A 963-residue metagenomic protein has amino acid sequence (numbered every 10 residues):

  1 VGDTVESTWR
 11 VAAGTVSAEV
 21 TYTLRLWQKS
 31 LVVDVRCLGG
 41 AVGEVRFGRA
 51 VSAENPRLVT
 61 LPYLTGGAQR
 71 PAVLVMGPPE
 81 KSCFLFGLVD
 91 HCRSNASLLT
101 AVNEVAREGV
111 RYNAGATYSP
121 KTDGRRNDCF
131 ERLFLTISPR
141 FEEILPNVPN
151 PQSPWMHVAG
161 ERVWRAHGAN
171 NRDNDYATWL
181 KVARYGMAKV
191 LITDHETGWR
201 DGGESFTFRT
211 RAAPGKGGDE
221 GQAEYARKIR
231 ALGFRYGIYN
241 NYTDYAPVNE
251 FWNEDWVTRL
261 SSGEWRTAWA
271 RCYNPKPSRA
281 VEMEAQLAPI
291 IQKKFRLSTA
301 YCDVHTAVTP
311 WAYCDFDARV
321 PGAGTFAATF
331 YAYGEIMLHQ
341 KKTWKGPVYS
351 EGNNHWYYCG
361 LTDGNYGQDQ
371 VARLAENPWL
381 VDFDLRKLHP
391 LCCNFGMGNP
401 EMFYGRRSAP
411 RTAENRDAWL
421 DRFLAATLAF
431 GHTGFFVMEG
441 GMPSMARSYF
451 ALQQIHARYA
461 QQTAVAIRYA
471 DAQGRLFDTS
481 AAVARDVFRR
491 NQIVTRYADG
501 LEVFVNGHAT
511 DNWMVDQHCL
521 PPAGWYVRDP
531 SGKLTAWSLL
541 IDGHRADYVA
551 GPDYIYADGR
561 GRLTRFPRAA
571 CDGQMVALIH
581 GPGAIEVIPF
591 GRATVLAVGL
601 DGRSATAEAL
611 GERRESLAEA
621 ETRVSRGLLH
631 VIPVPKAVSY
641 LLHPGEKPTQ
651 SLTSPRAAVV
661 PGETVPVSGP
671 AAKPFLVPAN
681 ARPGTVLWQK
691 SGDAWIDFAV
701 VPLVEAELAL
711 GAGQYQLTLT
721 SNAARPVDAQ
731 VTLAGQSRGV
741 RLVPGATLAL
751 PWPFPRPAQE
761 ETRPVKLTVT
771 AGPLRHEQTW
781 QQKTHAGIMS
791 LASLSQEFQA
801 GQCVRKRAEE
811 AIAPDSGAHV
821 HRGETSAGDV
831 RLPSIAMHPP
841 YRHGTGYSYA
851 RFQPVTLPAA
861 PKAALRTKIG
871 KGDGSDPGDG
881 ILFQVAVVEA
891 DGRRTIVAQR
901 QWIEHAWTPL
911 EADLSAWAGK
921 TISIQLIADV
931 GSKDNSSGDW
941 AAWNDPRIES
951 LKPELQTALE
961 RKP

Functional and structural regions predicted by a protein language model:
V1-G202, T210-K216, K228, L232-R235 (+6 more regions): Carbohydrate-recognition beta-sandwich/jelly-roll modules in extracellular/periplasmic carbohydrate-active proteins
L38, G692, T770-G772, I927-G931: Beta-strand-rich extracellular modules
G43, T594-L596, R603-T606, R725-A729 (+4 more regions): Short beta-strand/loop motifs in extracellular/secreted proteins, especially within beta-sandwich accessory domains
R57, P648-A658, G662, P702-Y715 (+2 more regions): Low-complexity, Pro/Ser/Thr- and charge-rich linker/hinge segments at domain boundaries
G109-D128, E161-W164, G168, V257-W269 (+2 more regions): Active-site-proximal substrate-binding groove within the catalytic cores of carbohydrate-active enzymes
N174-D194, R211-C302: Substrate-binding cleft of carbohydrate-active enzyme catalytic domains
F488-R490, A498-G684, K690-Q714, T720-A729 (+2 more regions): C-terminal beta-sandwich/jelly-roll accessory domains of carbohydrate-active enzymes
K783-R961: Gly-Asp-aromatic-enriched flexible segments
